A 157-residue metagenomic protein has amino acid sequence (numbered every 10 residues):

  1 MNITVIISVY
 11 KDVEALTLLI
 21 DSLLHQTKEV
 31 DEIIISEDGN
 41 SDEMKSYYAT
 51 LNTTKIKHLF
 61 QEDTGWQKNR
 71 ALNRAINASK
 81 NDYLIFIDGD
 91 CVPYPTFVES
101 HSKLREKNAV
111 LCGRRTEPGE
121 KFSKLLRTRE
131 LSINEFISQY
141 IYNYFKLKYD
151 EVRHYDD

Functional and structural regions predicted by a protein language model:
N2-T4, E32: Cell-envelope/extracellular polymer assembly enzymes that use nucleotide-activated donors
I7-L18, G39: Active-site beta-to-alpha loop of glycosyltransferases that engages the nucleotide-sugar donor
D21-V30: Short, acidic, metal-binding catalytic loop of nucleotide-sugar glycosyltransferases
V30-N40, L59-Q61: Short beta-strand/loop segment that forms part of the nucleotide-sugar
E37-S46, C91: A conserved acidic beta->alpha catalytic loop
E62-S79, T96: Glycine-rich, basic loop-to-helix element that forms the pyrophosphate-binding segment of sugar-nucleotide handling
L84: Short aromatic/hydrophobic "clamp" motif used to bind/position activated sugar donors
T96-L131: Conserved donor NDP-sugar-binding/catalytic core segment of glycosyltransferases
